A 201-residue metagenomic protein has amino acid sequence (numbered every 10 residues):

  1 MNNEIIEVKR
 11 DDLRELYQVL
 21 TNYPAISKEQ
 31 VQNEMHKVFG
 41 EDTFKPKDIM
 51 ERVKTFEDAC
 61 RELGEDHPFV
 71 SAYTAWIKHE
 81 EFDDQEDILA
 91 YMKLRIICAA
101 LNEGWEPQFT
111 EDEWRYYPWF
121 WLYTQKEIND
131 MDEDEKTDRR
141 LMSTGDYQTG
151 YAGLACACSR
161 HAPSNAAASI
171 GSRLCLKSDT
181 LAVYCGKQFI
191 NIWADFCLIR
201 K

Functional and structural regions predicted by a protein language model:
N2-K93: Charge-rich, low-complexity N-terminal segments
E80-K136: Acidic, glycine-rich loop-and-strand cores that form catalytic or ligand-binding grooves in diverse globular domains
R115-F120, K126-N129, E133-G171: Short aromatic-glycine-(Arg/Gly/Cys) micro-motifs in beta-strand/loop hairpins
A168, D195-K201: Charge-dense, low-complexity polyampholytic segments
K177-I192: A short, charged, amphipathic alpha-helix used as a generic interaction element across diverse proteins
